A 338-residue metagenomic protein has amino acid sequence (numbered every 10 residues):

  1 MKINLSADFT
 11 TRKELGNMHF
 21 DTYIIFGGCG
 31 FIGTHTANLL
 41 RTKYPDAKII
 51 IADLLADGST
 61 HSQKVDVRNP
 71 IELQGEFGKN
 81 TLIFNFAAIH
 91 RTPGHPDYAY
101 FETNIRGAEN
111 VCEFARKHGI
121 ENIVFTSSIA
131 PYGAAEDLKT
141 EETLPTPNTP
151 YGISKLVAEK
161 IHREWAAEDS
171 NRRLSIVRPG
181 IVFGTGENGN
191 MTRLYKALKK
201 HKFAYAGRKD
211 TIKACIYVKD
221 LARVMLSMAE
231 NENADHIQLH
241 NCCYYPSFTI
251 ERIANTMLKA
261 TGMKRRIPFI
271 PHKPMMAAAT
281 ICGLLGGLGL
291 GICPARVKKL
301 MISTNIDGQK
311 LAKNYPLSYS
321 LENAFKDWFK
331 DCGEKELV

Functional and structural regions predicted by a protein language model:
K2-R12, I306-N314, S318-V338: Amphipathic terminal alpha-helices
Y23-K43: N-terminal Rossmann NAD(P)H-binding glycine-rich loop of SDR-like oxidoreductase domains
G58, V218, N255, A278-L317: Conserved C-terminal active-site "lid" loop/helix of NAD(P)H-dependent oxidoreductases that clamps the redox cofactor
V67-R106, N110, F114-K117, Y132: NAD(P)H-binding glycine-rich loop region in Rossmannoid oxidoreductase-like domains and their noncatalytic homologs
E102, E136-V182, A206: Catalytic helix-loop patch of NAD(P)-dependent Rossmann-fold dehydrogenases
N110-P150, S170: Conserved Rossmann-fold NAD(P)-dependent oxidoreductase catalytic core, especially the SDR/UDP-sugar
E187-R193, G207-A229, I237-N241: Substrate-positioning beta->alpha
N231-G291, S320-V338: Mid/C-terminal beta-alpha module of Rossmann-like enzyme folds, strongest in SDR-family dehydrogenases/epimerases
